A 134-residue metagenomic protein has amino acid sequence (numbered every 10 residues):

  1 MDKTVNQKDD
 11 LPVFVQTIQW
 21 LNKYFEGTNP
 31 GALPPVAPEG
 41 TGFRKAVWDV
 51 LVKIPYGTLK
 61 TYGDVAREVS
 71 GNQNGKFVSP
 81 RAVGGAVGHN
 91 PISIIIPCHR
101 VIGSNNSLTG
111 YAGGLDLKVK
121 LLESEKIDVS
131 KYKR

Functional and structural regions predicted by a protein language model:
M1-N74, I127-R134: Basic nucleic-acid-binding alpha-helical/helix-turn surface characteristic of O6-alkylguanine DNA
L51, V65, C98-H99, L121: Residue-level signal for inorganic ion chemistry
S70-G85: Short, positively charged loop/turn segments that connect secondary-structure elements
V87, I94-I95: Major-groove DNA-recognition helix of helix-turn-helix-type DNA-binding domains
S104-R134: …primarily DNA-binding HTH/wHTH and HhH modules…
